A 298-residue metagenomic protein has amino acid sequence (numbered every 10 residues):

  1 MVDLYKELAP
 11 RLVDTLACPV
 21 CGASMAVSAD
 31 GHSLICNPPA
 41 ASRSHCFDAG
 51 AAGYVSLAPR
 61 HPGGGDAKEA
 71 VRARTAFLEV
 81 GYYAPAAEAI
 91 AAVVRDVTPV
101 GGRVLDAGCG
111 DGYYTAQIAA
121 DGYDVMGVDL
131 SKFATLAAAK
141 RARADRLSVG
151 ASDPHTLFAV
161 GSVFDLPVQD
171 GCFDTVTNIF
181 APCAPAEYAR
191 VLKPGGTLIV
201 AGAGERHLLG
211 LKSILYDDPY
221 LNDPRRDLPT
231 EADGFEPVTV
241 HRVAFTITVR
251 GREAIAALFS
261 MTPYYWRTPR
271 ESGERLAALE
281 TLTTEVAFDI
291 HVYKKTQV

Functional and structural regions predicted by a protein language model:
V2-G64: N-terminal auxiliary segments of SAM/dcSAM-dependent transferases
L12-D14, V243-V298: Conserved Class I S-adenosyl-L-methionine
G64-P85: Class I SAM-dependent methyltransferase Rossmann-like catalytic core, especially the SAM/SAH-binding loop
D96-R103: Short helix-loop-beta connector
R103-L105, D111-D165: Class I SAM-dependent methyltransferase SAM/SAH-binding core
F164-T175: A short acidic, Gly/Pro-enriched loop at the edge of an enzyme's catalytic core that lines a small-molecule cofactor
P185-I199: A short glycine-rich, Lys/Arg-flanked "PGG" loop and its adjoining helix->strand segment in the class I
T197-D227: Conserved class I S-adenosyl-L-methionine
